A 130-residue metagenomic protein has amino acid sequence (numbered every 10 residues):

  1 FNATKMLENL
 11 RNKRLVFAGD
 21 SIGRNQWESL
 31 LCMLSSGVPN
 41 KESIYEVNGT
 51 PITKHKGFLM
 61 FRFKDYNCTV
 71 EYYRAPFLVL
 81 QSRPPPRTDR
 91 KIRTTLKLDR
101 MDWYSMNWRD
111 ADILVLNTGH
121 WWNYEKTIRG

Functional and structural regions predicted by a protein language model:
F1-G130: A compositional signature for long Ser/Thr(±Pro)-rich, low-complexity
